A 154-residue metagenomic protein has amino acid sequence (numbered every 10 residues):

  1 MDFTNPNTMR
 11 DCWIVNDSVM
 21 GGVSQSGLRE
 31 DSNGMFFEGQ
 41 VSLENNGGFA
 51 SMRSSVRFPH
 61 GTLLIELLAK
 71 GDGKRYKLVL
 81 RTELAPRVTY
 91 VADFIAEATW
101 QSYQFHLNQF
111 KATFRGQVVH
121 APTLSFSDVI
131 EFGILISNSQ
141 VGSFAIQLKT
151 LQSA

Functional and structural regions predicted by a protein language model:
M1-A154: Beta-rich carbohydrate-recognition modules and glycan-binding surfaces
